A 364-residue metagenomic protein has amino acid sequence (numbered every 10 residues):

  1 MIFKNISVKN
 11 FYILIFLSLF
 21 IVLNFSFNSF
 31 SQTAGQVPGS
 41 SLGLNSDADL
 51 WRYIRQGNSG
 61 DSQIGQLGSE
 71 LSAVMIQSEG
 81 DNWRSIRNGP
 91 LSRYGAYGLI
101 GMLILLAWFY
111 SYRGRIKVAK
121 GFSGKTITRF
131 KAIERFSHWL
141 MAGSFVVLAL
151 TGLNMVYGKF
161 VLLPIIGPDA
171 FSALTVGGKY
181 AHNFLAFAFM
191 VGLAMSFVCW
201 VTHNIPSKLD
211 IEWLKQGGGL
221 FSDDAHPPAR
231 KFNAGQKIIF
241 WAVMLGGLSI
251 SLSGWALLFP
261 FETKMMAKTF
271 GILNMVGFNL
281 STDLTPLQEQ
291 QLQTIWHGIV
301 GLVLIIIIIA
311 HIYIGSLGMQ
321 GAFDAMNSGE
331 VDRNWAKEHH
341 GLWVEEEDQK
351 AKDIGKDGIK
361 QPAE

Functional and structural regions predicted by a protein language model:
M1-Q32: Hydrophobic secretory-pathway targeting helix
F27-E364: Membrane-embedded alpha-helical bundles that constitute the cytochrome b-like, heme-associated redox core of multi-pass
